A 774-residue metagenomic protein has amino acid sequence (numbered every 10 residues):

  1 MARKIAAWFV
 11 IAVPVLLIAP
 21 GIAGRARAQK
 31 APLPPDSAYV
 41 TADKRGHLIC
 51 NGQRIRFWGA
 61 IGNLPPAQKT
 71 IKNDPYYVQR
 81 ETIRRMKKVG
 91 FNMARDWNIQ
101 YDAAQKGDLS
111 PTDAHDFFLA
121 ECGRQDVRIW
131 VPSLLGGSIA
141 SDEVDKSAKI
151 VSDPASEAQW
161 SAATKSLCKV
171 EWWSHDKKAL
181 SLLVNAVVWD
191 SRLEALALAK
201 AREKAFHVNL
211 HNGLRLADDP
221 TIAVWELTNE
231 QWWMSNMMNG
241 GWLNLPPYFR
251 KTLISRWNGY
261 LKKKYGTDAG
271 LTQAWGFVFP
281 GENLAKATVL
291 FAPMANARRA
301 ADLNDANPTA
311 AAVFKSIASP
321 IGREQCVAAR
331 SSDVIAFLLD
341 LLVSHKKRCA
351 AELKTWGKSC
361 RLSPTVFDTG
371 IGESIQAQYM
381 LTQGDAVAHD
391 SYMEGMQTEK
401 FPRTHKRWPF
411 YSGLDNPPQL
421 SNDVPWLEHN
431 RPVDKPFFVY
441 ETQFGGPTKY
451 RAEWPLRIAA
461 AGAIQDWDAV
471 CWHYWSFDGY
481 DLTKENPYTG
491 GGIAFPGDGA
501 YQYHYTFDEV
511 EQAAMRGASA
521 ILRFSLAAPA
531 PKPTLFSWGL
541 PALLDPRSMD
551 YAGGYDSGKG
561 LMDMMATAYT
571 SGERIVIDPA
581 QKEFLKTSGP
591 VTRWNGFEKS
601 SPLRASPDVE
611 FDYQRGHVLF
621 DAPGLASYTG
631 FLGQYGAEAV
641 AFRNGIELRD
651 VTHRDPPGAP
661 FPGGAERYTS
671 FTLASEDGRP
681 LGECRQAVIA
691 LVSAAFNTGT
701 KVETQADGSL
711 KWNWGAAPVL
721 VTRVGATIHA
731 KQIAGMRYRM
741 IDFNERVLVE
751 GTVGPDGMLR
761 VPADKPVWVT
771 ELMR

Functional and structural regions predicted by a protein language model:
M1-K4: Positively charged n-region of N-terminal signal peptides that target proteins for export
W8-G21: Bacterial N-terminal signal peptides
A23-K30: Boundary at the C-terminal end of the N-terminal hydrophobic targeting segment
L33-A351, T355-R361, V366-G384: Active-site mouth of glycoside hydrolases
F206, V343-S363, G370-E394, W408-E583 (+1 more regions): Catalytic-core region of carbohydrate-active enzymes that cleave or remodel glycosidic bonds
S519-L522, L526-M740, P762-K765: Long, low-hydrophobicity ectodomains and other hydrophilic envelope-associated domains
N744-T752: Surface-exposed loop/edge segments in extracytoplasmic proteins
G757-R774: C-terminal beta-strand-rich structural cap/linker in extracellular carbohydrate-active enzymes
